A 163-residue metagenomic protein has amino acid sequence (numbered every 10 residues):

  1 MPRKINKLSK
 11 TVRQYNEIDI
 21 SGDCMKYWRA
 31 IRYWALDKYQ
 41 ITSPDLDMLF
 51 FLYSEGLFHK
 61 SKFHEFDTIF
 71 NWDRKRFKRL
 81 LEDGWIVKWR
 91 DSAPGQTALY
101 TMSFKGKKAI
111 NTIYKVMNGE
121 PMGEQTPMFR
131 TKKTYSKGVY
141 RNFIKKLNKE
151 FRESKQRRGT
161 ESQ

Functional and structural regions predicted by a protein language model:
M1-T11, Q156-G159, Q163: Eukaryotic partner-binding/assembly regions in large regulatory complexes
Y15-M48: Short alpha-helical segments that sit at the start of domains
I41-T42, D91-V116: Short, cationic-aromatic polyanion-contact patches
M48-E55: Short amphipathic alpha-helical elements of helix-turn-helix/winged-helix folds
E55-D67: Short acidic, hydrophobic short linear motifs in intrinsically disordered regions
G56, G84-V87: Glycine-centered, phosphate/nucleic-acid-interacting loop/turn motifs that mediate DNA/RNA or nucleotide
T68-E82, Q96-T97: Short amphipathic alpha-helical interaction segments
F104-V139: Short, amphipathic alpha-helical interaction segments positioned at domain boundaries
